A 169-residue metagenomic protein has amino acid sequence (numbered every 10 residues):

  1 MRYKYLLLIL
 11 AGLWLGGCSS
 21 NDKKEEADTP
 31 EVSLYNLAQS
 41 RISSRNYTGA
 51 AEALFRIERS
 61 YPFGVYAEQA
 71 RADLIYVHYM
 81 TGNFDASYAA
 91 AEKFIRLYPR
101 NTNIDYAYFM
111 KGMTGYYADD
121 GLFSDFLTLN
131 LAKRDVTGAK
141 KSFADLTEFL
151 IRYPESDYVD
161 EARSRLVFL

Functional and structural regions predicted by a protein language model:
R2, W14-L169: Acidic, polar-rich low-complexity tracts and alpha-helical solenoid repeat scaffolds
L7-W14: Bacterial N-terminal signal peptides
